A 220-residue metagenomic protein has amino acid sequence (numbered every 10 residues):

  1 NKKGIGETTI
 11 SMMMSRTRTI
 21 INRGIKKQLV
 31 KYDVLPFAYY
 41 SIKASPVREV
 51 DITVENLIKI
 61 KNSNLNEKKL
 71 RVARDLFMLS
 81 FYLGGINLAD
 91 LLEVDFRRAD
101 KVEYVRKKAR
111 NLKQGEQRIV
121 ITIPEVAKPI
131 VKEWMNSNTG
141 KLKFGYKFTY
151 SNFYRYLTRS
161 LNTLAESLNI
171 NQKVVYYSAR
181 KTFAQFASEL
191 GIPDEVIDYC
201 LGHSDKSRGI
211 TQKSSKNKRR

Functional and structural regions predicted by a protein language model:
K2-L35, G84-I86: N-terminal DNA-binding recognition helix of tyrosine site-specific recombinases/integrases
E7, V34-L88, L92: Basic, Lys/Arg- and aromatic-enriched nucleic-acid-binding interface segment
M12, R18-I21, R74-A89, Q185-E189: Short pre-functional
N22-K31, S80-K101, E195: Short, charged phosphate-coordinating catalytic segments
A38, L92-K132: Conserved tyrosine-mediated DNA breakage-rejoining catalytic core shared by Y-recombinases
D51, R106-L112, L201-R220: Catalytic-site neighborhood detector that most strongly recognizes the C-terminal catalytic loop/helix of tyrosine
N62, E67, T139, T158-Y199 (+1 more regions): Short, basic (Lys/Arg/His-rich) helix/loop patches that form interaction surfaces in the mid-to-C-terminal regions
P124-N171: Active-site/catalytic core of tyrosine-dependent DNA strand-transfer enzymes
